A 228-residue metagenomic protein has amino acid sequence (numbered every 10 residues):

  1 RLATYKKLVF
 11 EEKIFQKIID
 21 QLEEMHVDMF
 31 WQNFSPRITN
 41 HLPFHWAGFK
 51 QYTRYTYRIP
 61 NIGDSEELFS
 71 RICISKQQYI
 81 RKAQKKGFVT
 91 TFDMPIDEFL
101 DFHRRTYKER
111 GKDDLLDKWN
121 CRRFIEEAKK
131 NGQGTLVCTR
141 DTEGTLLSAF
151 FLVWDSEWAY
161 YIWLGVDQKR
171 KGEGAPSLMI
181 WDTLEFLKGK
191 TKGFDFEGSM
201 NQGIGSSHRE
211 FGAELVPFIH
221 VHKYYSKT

Functional and structural regions predicted by a protein language model:
R1-L8: The substrate-binding groove and active-site-proximal loops of carbohydrate-active enzymes, especially glycoside
L2, I18-L22, H26, F34-P36 (+1 more regions): Generic hydrophobic/packing signal
E12-D28, L178-K192: Conserved acyl-CoA
Q32-F34, F196: Conserved beta-strand positions
F34-G172: A conserved beta-strand-loop-helix scaffold within acyl/acetyltransferase catalytic domains
I59-I62, Y224-T228: C-terminal "cap" of GNAT-fold acetyltransferases
F124-K227: Aromatic (often tryptophan-rich) hydrophobic motifs at membrane interfaces
